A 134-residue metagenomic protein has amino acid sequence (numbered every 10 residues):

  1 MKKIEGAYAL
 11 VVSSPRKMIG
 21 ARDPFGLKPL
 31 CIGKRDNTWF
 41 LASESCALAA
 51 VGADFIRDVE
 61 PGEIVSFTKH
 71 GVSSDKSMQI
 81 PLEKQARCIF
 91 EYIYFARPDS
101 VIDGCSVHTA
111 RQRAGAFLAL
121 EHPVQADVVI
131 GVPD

Functional and structural regions predicted by a protein language model:
M1-D134: N-terminal segments that mediate ammonia production and transfer in glutamine-dependent amidotransferase systems
